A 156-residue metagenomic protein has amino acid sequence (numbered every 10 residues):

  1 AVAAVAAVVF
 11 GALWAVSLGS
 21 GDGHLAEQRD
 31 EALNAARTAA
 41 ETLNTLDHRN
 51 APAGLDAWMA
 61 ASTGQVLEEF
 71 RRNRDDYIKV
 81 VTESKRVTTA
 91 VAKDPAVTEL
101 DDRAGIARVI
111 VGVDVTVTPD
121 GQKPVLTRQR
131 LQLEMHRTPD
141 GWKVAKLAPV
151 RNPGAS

Functional and structural regions predicted by a protein language model:
A1-L46: Juxtamembrane and targeting peptides
E27-V87: Core segments of small alpha/beta cavity-forming domains
E41, T116-G121, G154-A155: A short, acidic/glycine-rich surface segment
G54, V91-K93, G105-V111, T127-L131 (+1 more regions): Envelope-exposed proteins and targeting segments
D75, D102, G112-T116, H136-D140 (+1 more regions): Solvent-exposed coil/turn segments that connect beta secondary-structure elements in extracytoplasmic/periplasmic
E83-D120: Surface-exposed, charged secondary-structure patches
D120-L126, A145: Solvent-exposed, non-transmembrane alpha-helical starts
R130-S156: Short beta-strand edge/turn micro-motifs at domain boundaries
